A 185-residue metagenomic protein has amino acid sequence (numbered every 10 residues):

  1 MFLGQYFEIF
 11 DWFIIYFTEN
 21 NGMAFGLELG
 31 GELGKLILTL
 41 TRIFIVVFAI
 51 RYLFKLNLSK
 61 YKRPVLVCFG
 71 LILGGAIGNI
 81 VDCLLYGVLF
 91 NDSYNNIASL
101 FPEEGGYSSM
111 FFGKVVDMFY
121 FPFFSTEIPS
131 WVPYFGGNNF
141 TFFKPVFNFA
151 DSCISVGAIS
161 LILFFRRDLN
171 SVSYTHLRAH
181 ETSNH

Functional and structural regions predicted by a protein language model:
M1-R178: Alpha-helical transmembrane bundles and membrane-interface segments of multipass inner-membrane proteins
A179-H185: A short, hydrophobic C-terminal helix/tail in secreted or cell-surface proteins
